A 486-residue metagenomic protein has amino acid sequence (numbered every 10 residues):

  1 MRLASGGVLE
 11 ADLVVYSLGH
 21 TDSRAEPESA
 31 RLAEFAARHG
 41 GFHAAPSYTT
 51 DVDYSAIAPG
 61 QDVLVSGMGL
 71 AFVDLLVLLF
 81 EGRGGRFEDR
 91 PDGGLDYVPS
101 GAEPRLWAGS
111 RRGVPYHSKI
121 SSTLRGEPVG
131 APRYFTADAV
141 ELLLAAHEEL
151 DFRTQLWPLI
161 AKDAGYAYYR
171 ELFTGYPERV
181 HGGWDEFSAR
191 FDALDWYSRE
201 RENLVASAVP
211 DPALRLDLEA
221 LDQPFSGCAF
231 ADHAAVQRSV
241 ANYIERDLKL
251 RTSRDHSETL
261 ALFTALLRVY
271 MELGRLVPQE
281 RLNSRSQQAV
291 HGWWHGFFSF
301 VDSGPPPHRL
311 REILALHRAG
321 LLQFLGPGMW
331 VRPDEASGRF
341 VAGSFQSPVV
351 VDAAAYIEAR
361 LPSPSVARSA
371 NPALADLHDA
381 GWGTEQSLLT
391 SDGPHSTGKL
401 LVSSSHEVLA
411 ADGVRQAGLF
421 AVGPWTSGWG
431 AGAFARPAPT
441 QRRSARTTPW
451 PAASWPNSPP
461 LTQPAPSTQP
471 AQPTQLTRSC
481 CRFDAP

Functional and structural regions predicted by a protein language model:
M1-P459, C480-F483: Flavin (primarily FAD) cofactor-binding/catalytic cores of flavoenzymes
P460-R478: Intrinsically disordered, low-complexity repeat/linker tracts enriched for polar/charged residues
